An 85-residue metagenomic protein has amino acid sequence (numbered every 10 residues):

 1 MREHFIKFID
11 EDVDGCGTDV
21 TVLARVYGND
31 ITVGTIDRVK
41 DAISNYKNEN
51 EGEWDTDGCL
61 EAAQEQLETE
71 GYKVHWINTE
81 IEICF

Functional and structural regions predicted by a protein language model:
M1-R2, K73: Intrinsically disordered, low-complexity regions enriched for glutamine and histidine
R2-D30: N-terminal acidic leader/helix
I6-F8, V22-V26, V39, A63 (+2 more regions): Hydrophobic beta-strand residues in large extracellular and virion-surface proteins
T18-V20, R38, C84: Generic alpha-helix signal with a bias toward terminal, lower-confidence helices and secondary-structure junctions
I31-I36: Short, conserved charged micro-motifs
D41-F85: Short, mixed-charge low-complexity intrinsically disordered segments
